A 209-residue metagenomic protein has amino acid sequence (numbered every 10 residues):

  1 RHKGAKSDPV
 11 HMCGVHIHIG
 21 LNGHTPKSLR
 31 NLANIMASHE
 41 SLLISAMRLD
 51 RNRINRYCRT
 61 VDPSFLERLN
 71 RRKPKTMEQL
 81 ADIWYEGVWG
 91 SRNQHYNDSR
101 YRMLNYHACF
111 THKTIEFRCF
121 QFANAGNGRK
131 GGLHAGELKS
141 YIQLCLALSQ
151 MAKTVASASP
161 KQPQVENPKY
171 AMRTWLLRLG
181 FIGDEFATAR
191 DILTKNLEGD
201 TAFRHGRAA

Functional and structural regions predicted by a protein language model:
R1-P9, N22-A209: C-terminal accessory/tail domains of diverse enzymes
H11-V15: Short, conserved phosphate-binding/catalytic loop or strand-edge motifs used in phosphoryl-/nucleotidyl-transfer
H16-G20: Short glycine-rich or small-residue beta-strand-to-loop segments that form or flank ligand, phosphate, metal/Fe-S
